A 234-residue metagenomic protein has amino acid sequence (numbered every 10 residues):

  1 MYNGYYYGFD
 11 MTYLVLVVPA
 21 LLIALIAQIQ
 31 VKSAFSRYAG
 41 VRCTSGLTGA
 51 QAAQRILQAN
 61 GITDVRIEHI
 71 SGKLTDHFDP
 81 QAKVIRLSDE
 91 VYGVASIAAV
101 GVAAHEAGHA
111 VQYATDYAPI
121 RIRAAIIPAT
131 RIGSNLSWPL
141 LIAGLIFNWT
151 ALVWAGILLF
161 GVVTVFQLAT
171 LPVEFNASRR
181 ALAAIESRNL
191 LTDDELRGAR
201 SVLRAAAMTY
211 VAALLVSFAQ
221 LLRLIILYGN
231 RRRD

Functional and structural regions predicted by a protein language model:
M1-Y13, L145-W154, N230-R233: Helix-coil boundary and interhelical linker segments in multi-pass alpha-helical membrane proteins
M1-Y7, I29-G133, V165-D234: Polar-ligand-bearing catalytic/cofactor-coordination segments of membrane-embedded or membrane-tethered inner-membrane
V15-V18, Q28: Internal alpha-helical transmembrane segments
V17, W138, I157-F160, A207: Residues within membrane-spanning alpha-helices of integral membrane proteins, especially the hydrophobic core/packing
A20-I26, G144, L159-L171: Alpha-helical transmembrane segments of multi-pass membrane proteins
V31, L140-I146, V153-L159: Active-site-flanking segments in enzyme catalytic domains
Q112, N148, L152, F160 (+1 more regions): Short, electropositive, low-hydrophobicity segments enriched in small/polar residues
I127-W149: Post-HExxH zinc-binding segment in Zn-dependent metallohydrolases
